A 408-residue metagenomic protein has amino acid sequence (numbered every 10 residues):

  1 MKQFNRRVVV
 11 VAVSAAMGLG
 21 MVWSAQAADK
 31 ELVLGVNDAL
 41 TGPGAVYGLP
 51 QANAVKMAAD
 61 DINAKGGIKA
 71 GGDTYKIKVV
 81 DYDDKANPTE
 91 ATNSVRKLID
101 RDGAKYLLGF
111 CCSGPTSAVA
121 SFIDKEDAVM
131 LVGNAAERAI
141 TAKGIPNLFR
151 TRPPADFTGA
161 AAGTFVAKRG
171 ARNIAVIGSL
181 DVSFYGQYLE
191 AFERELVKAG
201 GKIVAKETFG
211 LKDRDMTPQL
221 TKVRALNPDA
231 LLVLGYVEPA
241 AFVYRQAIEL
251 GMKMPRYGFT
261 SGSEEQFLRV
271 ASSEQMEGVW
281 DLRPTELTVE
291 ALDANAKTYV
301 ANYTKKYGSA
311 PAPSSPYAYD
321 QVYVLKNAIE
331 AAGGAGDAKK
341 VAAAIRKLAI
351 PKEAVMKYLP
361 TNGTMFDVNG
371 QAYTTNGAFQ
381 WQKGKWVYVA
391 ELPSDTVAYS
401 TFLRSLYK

Functional and structural regions predicted by a protein language model:
K2-R7, V11-V13, A27-K408: Extracytosolic ligand-binding ectodomains
V11-M21: Bacterial N-terminal signal peptides
M21-A27: Sec/Tat signal peptide C-region and signal peptidase I cleavage site
